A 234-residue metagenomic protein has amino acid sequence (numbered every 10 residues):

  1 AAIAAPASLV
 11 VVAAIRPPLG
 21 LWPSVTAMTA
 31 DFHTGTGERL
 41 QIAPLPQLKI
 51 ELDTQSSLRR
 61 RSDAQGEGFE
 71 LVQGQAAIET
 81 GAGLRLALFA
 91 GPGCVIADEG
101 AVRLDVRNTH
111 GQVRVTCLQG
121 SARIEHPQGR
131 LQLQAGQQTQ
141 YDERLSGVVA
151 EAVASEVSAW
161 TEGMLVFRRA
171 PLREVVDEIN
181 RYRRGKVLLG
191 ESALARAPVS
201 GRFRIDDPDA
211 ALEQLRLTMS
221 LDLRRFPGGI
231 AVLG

Functional and structural regions predicted by a protein language model:
A1-L71, A77-G234: A residue-level detector for the "anchor" residue at the start of short, highly conserved motifs
